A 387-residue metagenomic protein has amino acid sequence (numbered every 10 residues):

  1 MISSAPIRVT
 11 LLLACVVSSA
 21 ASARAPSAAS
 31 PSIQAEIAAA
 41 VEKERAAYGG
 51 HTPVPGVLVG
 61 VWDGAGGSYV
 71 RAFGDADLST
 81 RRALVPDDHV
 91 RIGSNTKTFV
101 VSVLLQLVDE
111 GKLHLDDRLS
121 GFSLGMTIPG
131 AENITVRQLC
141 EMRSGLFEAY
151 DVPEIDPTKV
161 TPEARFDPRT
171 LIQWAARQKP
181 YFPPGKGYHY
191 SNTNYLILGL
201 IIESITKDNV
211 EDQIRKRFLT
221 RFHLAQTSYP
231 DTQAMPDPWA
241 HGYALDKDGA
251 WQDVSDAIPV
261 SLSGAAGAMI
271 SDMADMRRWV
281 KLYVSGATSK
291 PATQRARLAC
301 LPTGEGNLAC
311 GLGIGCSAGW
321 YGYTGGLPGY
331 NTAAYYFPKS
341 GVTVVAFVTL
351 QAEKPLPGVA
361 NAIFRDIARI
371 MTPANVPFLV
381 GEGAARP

Functional and structural regions predicted by a protein language model:
M1-A5: N-terminal secretory signal peptides that target proteins for export/translocation
R8-S18: Bacterial N-terminal signal peptides
A21-A23, S27-A28: Boundary at the C-terminal end of the N-terminal hydrophobic targeting segment
Q34-V90, K112-H114: Short, conserved catalytic-motif segment at the N-terminal edge
G50-P55, S79-L139, F182-T193, G264-G267 (+1 more regions): Short active-site loop at a secondary-structure junction that contains or immediately precedes the catalytic residue(s)
G67, F73-D77, P129-P328, T332-A333: Short, surface-exposed loop or secondary-structure junction motifs that flank catalytic or metal-binding residues
A333-Y336, S340-Q351: Short, well-ordered beta-strand elements
A352-P387: Short, gly/Ser/Thr-rich active-site loops of penicillin-recognizing serine hydrolases
